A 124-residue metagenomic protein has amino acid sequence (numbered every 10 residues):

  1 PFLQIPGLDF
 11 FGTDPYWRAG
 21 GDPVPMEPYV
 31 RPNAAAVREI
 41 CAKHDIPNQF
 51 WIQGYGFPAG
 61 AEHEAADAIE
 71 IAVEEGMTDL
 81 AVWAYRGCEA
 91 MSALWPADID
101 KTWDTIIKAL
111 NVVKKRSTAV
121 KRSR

Functional and structural regions predicted by a protein language model:
P1-R124: Glycan-processing catalytic domains of CAZymes
